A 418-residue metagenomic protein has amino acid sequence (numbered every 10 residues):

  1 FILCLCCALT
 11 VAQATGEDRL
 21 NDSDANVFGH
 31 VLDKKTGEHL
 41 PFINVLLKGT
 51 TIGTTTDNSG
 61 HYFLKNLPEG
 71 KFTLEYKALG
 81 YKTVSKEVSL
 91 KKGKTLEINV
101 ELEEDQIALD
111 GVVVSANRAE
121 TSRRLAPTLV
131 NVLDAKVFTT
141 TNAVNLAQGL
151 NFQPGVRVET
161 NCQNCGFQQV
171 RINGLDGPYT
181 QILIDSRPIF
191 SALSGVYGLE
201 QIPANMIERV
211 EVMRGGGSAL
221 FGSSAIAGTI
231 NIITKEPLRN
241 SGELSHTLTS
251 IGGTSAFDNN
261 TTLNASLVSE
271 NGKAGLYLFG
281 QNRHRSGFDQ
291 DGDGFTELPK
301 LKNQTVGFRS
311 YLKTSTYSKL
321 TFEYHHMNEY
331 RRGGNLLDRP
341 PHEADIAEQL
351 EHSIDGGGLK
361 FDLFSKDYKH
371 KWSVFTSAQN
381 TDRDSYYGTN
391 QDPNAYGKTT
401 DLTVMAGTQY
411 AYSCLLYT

Functional and structural regions predicted by a protein language model:
T15-D18, D22-D24, H30-T36, I43-K48 (+5 more regions): Short, acidic, small-residue-rich periplasmic hinge/interaction motif at the N-terminus of Gram-negative outer-membrane
G37-L40, F63-K71, L79: Short Pro-Gly-centered beta-turn/loop motif in secreted/extracellular proteins
T50-H61: Short, acidic Ser/Thr/Gly-rich low-complexity loop/linker segments typical of extracellular and cell-surface proteins
K65, Q169-R171, R187-R214, K235: Short acidic/polar hinge/loop motifs at secondary-structure boundaries that mediate gating or recognition
A147-S191, E208: Extracytoplasmic beta-strand/coil segments of soluble accessory domains associated with Gram-negative outer-membrane
S191-L193, M206-E208, A219-N231, K235-G292 (+2 more regions): Outer-membrane beta-barrel translocator/receptor signature
R285-T305, Y311-K313, Y317-W372, A378-D401: Flexible loop and strand-edge segments within Gram-negative outer membrane beta-barrel domains
Y417-T418: Conserved small/polar residues in nucleotide/adenosyl-binding loops
